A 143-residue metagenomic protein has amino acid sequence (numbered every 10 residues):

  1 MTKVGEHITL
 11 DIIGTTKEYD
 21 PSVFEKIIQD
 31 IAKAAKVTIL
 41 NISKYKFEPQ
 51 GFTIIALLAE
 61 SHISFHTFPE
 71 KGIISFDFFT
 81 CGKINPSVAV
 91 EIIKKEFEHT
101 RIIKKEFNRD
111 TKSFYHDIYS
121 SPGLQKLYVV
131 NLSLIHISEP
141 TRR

Functional and structural regions predicted by a protein language model:
M1-L58, T67-L134: Mature, function-bearing regions of proteins
S64: Catalytic micro-motifs at enzyme active sites that drive phosphoryl/nucleotidyl and oxygen chemistry
T80, T141-R142: Ser/Thr-centric signal marking residues that sit in or immediately flank functional binding/regulatory motifs
I135-T141: Conserved small/polar residues in nucleotide/adenosyl-binding loops
